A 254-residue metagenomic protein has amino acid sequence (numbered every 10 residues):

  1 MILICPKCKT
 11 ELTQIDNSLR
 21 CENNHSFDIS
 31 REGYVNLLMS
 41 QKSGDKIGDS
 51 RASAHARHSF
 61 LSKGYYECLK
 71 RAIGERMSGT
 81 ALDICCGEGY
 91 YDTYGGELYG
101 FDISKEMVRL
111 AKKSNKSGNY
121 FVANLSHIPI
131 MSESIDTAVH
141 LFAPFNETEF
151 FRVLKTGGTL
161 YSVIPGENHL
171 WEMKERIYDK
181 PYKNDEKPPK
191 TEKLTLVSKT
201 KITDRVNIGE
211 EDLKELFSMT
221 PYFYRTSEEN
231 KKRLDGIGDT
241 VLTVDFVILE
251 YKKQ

Functional and structural regions predicted by a protein language model:
M1-I47: N-terminal auxiliary segments of SAM/dcSAM-dependent transferases
D45-A72: Class I SAM-dependent methyltransferase Rossmann-like catalytic core, especially the SAM/SAH-binding loop
L82, C86-I128: Class I SAM-dependent methyltransferase SAM/SAH-binding core
S126-T137: A short acidic, Gly/Pro-enriched loop at the edge of an enzyme's catalytic core that lines a small-molecule cofactor
I135-E149, I164: A short SAM/SAH-binding and catalytic strip from SAM-dependent methyltransferases
G157-P165: Conserved beta-strand signature within the Rossmann-like core of class I S-adenosyl-L-methionine
K174-K193: Conserved Class I S-adenosyl-L-methionine
I202-Q254: Conserved Class I S-adenosyl-L-methionine
